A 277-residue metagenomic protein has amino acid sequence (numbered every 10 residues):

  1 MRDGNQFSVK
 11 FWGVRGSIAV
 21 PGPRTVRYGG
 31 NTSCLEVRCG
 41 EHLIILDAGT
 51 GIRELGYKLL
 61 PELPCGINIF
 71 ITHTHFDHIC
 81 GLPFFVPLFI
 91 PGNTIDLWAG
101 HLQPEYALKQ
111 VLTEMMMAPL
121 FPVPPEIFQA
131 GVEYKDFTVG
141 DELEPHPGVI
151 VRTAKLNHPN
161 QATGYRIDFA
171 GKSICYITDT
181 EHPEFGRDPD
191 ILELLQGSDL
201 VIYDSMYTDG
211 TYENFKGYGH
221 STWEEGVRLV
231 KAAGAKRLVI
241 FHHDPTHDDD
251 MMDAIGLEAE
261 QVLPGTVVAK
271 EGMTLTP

Functional and structural regions predicted by a protein language model:
M1-C175, G186, I191, D253-P277: Binuclear metal-dependent hydrolase catalytic cores
L46, T72, I177-T178, Y203-D204 (+1 more regions): Active-site flanking residues adjacent to catalytic metal/cofactor-binding acidic residues
G100, D179, H243-D244: Short strand-loop junctions, especially beta-strand C-caps/beta-turns that link beta-sheets to coils or alpha-helices
P183-E271: Cap/insert and terminal regions of metallo-dependent hydrolase folds
